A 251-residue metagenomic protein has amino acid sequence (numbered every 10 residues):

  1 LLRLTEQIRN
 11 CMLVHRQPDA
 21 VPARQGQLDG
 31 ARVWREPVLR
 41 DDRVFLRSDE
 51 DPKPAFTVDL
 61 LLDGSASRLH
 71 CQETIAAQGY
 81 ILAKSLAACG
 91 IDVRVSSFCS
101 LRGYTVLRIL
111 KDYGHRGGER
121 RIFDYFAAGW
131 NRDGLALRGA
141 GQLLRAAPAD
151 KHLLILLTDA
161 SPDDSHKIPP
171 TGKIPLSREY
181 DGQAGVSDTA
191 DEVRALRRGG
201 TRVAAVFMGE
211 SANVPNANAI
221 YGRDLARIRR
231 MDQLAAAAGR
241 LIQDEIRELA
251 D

Functional and structural regions predicted by a protein language model:
L1-D251: Acidic, glycine-rich A-domain
